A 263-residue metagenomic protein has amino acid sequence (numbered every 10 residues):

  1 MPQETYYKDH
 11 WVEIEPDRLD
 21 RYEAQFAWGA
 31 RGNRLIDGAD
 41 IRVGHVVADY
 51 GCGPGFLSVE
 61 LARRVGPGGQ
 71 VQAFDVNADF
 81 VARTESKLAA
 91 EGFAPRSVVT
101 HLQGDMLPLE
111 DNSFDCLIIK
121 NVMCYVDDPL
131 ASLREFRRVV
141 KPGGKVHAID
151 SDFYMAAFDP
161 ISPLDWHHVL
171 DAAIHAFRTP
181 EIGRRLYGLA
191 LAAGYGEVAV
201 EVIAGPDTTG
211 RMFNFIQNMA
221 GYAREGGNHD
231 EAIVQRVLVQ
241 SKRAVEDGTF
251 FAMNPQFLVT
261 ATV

Functional and structural regions predicted by a protein language model:
P2-E4, K8-R18, Q25, A199-A252: C-terminal helical/coil "lid" or tail adjacent to the Rossmann-like core of SAM-dependent
F26-V43, E60: Conserved alpha-helix/loop element of class I SAM-dependent methyltransferases that forms part of the SAM/SAH-binding
A48-Y50, P54-M106: Class I SAM-dependent methyltransferase SAM/SAH-binding core
P67-G68, V140-K145: Short glycine-dipeptide loop
D105-C116: A short acidic, Gly/Pro-enriched loop at the edge of an enzyme's catalytic core that lines a small-molecule cofactor
D115-D128: A short SAM/SAH-binding and catalytic strip from SAM-dependent methyltransferases
L130-P142: A short glycine-rich, Lys/Arg-flanked "PGG" loop and its adjoining helix->strand segment in the class I
K145-G210: Conserved catalytic/acceptor-binding region of the Class I
